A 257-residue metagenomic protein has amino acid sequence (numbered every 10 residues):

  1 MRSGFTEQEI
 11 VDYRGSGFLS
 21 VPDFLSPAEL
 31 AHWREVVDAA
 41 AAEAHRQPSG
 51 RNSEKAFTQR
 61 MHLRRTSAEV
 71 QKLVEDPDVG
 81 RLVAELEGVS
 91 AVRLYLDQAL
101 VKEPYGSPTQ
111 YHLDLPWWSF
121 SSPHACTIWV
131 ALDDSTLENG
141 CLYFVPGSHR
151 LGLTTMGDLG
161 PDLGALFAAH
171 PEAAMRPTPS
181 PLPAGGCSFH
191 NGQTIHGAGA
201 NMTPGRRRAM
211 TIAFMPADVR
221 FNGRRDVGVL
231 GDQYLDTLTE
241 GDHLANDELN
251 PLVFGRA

Functional and structural regions predicted by a protein language model:
M1-S16, V21-F120, R225, E240: Non-heme Fe(II)-dependent double-stranded beta-helix
E43-N52, C187, T194-A257: Non-heme Fe(II)/2-oxoglutarate
F57, L113-D114, G160-A174, P204-R206 (+1 more regions): Short, surface-exposed loop/helix-turn segments at secondary-structure junctions that function as lids/hinges flanking
V79, V89, P104-S107, D134-L137 (+3 more regions): Short, charged/polar surface micro-motifs in flexible loops or helix N-caps
S90, L115-W118, V130-C141, H149: Active-site region of the double-stranded beta-helix
P116-W117, A125, G197-N201: Glycine-rich phosphate/pyrophosphate-binding beta-alpha loops
S119-L137, P181-L182, F189, A213-D218: Short, conserved beta-strand element in jelly-roll/cupin
L137-G199, V219: Double-stranded beta-helix
